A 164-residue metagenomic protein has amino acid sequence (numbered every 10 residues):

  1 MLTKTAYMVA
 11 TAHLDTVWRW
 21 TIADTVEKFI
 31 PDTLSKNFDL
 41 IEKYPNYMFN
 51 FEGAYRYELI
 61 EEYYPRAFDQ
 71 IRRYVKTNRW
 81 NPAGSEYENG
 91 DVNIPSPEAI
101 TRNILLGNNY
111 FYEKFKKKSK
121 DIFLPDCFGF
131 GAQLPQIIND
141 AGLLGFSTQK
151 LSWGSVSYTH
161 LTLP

Functional and structural regions predicted by a protein language model:
M1-E98, R102, F111: N-terminal catalytic cores of secreted or lumenal carbohydrate-active enzymes
N50-I60, E86-E88, I122-G131, Q149-S155: Short, solvent-exposed turn/loop segments enriched in Gly/Ser/Thr/Pro and often Arg
E61-Y63, A132-I137, Y158: Short acidic, glycine/serine/threonine-rich loops at helix termini
A67-P82, P135, N139-S155: Acidic, His- and aromatic-enriched active-site or binding-groove loops in soluble protein domains that engage sugars
I100-Q133, I137-D140: CE4/NodB-like, metal-dependent polysaccharide N-deacetylase domain that modifies extracellular/periplasmic N-acetylated
T159-P164: Conserved small/polar residues in nucleotide/adenosyl-binding loops
